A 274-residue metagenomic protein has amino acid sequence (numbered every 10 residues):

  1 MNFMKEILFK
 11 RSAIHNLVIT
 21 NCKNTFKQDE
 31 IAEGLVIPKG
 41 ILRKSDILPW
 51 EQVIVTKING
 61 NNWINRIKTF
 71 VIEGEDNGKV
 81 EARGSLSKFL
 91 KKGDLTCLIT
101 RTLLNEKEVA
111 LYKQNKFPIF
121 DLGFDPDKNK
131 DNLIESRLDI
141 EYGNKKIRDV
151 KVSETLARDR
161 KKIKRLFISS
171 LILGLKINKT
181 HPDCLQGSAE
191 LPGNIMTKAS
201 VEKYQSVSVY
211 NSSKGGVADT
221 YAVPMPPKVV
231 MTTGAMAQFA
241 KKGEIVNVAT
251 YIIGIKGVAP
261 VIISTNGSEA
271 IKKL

Functional and structural regions predicted by a protein language model:
N2-K27, K145-C184: Anionic-ligand-binding alpha/beta catalytic cores of soluble enzymes and soluble regulatory domains that recognize
T20, D125, N178, Y210 (+1 more regions): A structural detector for beta-sheet-dominated domains
N24-K107, L111-K113, N178, P182-K256: Compact, glycine-rich, soluble single-domain proteins
K88-L103, Y112-S169, Q238-L274: Glycine- and charge-enriched low-complexity intrinsically disordered segments
